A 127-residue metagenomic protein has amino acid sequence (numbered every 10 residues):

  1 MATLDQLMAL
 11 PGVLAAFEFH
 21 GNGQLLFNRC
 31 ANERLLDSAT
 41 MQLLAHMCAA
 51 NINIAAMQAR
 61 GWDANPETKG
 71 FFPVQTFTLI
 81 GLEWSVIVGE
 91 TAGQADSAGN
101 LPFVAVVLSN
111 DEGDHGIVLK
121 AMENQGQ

Functional and structural regions predicted by a protein language model:
M1-Q127: Non-catalytic interaction/Regulatory regions outside core domains
